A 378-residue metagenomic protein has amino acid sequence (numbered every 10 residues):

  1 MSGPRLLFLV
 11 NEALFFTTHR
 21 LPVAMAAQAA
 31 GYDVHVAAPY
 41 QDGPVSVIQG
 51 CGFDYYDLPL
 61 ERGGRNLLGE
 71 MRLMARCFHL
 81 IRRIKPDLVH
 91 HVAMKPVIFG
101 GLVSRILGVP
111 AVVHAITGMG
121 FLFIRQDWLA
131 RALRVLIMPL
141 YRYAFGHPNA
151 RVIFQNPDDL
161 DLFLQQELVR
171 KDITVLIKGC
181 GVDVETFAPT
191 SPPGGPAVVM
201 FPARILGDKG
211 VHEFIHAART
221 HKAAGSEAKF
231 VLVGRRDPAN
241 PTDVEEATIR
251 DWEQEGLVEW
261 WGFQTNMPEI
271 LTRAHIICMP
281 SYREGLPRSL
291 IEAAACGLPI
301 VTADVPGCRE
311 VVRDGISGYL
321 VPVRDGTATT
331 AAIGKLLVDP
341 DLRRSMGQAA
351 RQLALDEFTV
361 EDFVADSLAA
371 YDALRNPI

Functional and structural regions predicted by a protein language model:
A37-D42, P202, K229-V244: Glycosyltransferase donor-sugar binding loop
Y56-D57, R134-P189, F201: Donor nucleotide-sugar binding/catalytic pocket of nucleotide-sugar-dependent glycosyltransferases
H91-V97, I116: Short His-centered aromatic/hydrophobic patch
S191-K209, F214-R219, F230-V233: Conserved donor-binding/catalytic core segment of Leloir-type glycosyltransferases
F263, Y282: Aromatic "clamp/platform" in nucleotide-sugar-dependent glycosyltransferases that forms part of the donor/acceptor
P299-T302, V312: Short hydrophobic beta-strand element within catalytic cores of glycosyltransferases and related nucleotide-activated
R313-G315, Y319-T327, K335-D341: Conserved acidic donor-binding segment of nucleotide-sugar-dependent glycosyltransferases
A328, K335, L342-E357, F363-A369: A short, well-ordered alpha-helix in the C-terminal region of glycosyltransferases
